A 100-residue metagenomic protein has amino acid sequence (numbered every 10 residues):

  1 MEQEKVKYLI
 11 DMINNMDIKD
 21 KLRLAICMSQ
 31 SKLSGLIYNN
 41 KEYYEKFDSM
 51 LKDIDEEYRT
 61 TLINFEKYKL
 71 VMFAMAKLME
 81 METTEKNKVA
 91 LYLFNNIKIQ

Functional and structural regions predicted by a protein language model:
M1-Q100: Short amphipathic alpha-helical interaction elements located at domain edges and within/adjacent to intrinsically
